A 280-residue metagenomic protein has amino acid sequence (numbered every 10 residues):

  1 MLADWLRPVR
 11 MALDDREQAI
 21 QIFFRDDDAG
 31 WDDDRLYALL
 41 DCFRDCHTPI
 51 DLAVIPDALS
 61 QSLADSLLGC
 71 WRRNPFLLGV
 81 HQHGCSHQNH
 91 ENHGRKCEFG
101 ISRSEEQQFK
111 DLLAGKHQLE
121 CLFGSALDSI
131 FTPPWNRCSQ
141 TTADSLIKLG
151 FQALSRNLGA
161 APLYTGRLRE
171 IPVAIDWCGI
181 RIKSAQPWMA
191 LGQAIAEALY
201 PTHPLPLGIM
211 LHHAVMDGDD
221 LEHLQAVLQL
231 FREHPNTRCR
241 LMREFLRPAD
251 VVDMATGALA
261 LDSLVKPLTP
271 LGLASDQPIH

Functional and structural regions predicted by a protein language model:
M1-G79, D128, I209: Active-site beta->alpha N-cap acidic-glycine motif
L2, H90-C121, A161-P201: Alpha-helical scaffold elements lining the catalytic groove of polysaccharide deacetylases
R7-E17, A153-L154, G208, H213-H280: C-terminal domain-boundary segment and adjacent tail
I20-I22, D26-A29, D176-R243: Catalytic grooves of carbohydrate-active enzymes
F23-D27, D51-I55, H81-H83, F131-P134 (+4 more regions): A cross-family glycoside hydrolase active-site/sugar-binding cleft signature
D27-D34, V54-L67, T132-T141, I180-W188 (+1 more regions): Acidic-and-aromatic substrate-binding clefts and catalytic sites of carbohydrate-active enzymes
P49-D144, I175: Metal-dependent polysaccharide deacetylase catalytic core of the NodB/CE4 family, i.e., the active-site-bearing domain
S145-P162: Acidic, His- and aromatic-enriched active-site or binding-groove loops in soluble protein domains that engage sugars
